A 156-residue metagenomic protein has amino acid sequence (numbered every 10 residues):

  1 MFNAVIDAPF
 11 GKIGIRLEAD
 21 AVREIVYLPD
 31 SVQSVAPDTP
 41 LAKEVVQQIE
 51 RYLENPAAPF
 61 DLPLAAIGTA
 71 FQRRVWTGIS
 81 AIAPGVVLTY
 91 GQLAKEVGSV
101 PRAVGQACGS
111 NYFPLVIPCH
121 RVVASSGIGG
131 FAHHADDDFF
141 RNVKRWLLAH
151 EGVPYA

Functional and structural regions predicted by a protein language model:
M1-S99, H150-A156: Basic nucleic-acid-binding alpha-helical/helix-turn surface characteristic of O6-alkylguanine DNA
I79, C119-H120, L147: Structural signal for hydrophobic
G109: Residue-level detection of the helix-turn-helix DNA-binding "recognition helix"
L115-A124: Short Lys/Arg-enriched helix C-cap and helix-to-coil transition segments that create basic nucleic-acid-contact patches
S126-A156: …primarily DNA-binding HTH/wHTH and HhH modules…
